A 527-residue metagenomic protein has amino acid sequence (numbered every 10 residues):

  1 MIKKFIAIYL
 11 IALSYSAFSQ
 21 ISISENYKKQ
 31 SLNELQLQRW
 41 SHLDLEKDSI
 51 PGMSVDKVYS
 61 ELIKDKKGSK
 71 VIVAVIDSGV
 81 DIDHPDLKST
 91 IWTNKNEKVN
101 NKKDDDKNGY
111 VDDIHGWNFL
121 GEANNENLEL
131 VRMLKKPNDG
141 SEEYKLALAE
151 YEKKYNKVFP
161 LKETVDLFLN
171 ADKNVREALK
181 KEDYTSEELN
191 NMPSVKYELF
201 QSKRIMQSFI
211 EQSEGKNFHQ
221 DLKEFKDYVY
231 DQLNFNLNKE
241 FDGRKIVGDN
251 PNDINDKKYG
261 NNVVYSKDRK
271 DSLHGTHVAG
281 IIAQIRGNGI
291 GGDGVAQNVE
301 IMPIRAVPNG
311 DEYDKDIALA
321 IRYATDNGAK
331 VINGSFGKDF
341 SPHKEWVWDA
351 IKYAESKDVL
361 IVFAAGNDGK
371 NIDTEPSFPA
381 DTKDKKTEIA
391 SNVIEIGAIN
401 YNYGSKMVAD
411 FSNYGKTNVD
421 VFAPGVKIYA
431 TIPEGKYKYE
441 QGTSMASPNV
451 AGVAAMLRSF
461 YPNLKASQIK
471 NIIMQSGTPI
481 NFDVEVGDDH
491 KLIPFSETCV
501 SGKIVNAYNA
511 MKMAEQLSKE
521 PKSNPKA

Functional and structural regions predicted by a protein language model:
M1-S24, A527: Bacterial Sec-dependent N-terminal signal peptides
F18-I50, E515-A527: Sec-dependent signal peptide cleavage junction
K29-L45, S141, K145-L169, K173 (+3 more regions): Short acidic, glycine-rich surface-loop motifs adjacent to enzyme active sites
Y59-K67, K270-S272, D293-A296, D311-N333 (+4 more regions): Mature extracellular/periplasmic domains of secretome proteins
S60-I72, V80-N96, N101-Y313, K385 (+3 more regions): Subtilisin-like serine protease catalytic core
D77, G366, G442: Active-site glycine-centered loops adjacent to acidic/histidine catalytic or metal-binding residues that shape
G248, V359, A380-S459, N463 (+2 more regions): Extracellular S/T/G-rich loop segment that most often corresponds to the catalytic His/Ser-adjacent loop
T325-G334, S391-E395, S459-A527: C-terminal subdomain of the subtilisin-like protease fold in secreted/lumenal serine endopeptidases
